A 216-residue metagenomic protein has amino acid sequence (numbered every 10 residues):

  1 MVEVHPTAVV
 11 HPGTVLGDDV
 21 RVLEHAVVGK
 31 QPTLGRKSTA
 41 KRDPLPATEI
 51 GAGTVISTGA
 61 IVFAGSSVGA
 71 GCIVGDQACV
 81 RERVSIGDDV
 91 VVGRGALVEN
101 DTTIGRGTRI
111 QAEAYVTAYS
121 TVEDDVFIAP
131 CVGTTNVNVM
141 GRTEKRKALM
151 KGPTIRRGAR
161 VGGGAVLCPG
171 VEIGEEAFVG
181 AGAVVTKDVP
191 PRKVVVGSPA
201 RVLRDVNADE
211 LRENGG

Functional and structural regions predicted by a protein language model:
V2-V196, R201-V202: Structural signal for interior beta-strand "rungs" in well-ordered beta-sheet cores of soluble enzyme domains
E210-L211: Double-stranded beta-helix
N214-G216: Phosphate-binding loop/pocket of nucleotide- and phosphate-handling active sites
